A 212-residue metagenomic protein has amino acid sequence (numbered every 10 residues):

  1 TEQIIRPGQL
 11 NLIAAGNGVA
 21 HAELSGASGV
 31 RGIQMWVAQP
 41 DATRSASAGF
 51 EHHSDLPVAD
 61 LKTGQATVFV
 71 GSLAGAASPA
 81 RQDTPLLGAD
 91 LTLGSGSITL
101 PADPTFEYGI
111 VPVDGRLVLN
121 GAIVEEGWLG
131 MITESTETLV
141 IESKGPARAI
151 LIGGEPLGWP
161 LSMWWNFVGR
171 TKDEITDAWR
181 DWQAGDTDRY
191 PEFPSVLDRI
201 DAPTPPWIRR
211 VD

Functional and structural regions predicted by a protein language model:
T1-D212: Jelly-roll (double-stranded beta-helix
